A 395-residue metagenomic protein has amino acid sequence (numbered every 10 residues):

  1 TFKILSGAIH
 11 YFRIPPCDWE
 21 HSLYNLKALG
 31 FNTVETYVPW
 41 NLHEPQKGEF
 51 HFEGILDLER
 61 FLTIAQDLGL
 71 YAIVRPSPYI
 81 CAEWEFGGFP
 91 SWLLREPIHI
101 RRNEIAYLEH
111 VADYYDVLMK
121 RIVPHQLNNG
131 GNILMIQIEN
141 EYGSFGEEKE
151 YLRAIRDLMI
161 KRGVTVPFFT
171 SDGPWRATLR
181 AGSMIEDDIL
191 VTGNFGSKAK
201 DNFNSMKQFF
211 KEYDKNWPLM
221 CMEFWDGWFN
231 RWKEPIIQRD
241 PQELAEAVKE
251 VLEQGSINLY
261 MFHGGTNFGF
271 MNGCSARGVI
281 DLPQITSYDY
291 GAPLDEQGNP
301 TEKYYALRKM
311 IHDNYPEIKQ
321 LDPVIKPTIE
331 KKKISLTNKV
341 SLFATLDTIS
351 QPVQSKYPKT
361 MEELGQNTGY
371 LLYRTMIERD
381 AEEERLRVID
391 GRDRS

Functional and structural regions predicted by a protein language model:
T1, H21-N32, M206-N216: Conserved oxyanion/phosphate-binding beta-strand-loop segments in alpha/beta enzyme cores
T1-H10, M222, F229-N230: N-terminal small/glycine-rich loop or linker at the start of catalytic domains across soluble metabolic enzymes
A8-H10, Y37, E139, H263: Conserved residues at the C-terminal ends of beta-strands
F12-A28, P241-V248: Short, acidic/polar
I14-P15, E44-G48, G143-G146, N230-K233 (+1 more regions): A generic structural signal for short coil/turn motifs at secondary-structure boundaries
D18-E85, S91, R156-K161: Aromatic-lined substrate-binding rim segments of carbohydrate-active enzymes
V74, P78-H110, D116-L259: Substrate-binding/catalytic cleft of secreted carbohydrate-active enzymes, primarily glycoside hydrolases
E96, L108-I122, N129-Q137, E148-L152 (+5 more regions): Carbohydrate-binding surfaces of carbohydrate-active enzymes
